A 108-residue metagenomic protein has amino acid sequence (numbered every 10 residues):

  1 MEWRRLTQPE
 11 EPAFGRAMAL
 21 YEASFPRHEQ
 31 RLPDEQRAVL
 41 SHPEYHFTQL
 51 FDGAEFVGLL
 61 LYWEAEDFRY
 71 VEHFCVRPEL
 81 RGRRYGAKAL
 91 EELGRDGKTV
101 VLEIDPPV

Functional and structural regions predicted by a protein language model:
M1-E35: Short amphipathic alpha-helix that is part of the acyltransferase structural core
R27-V39, L50, Y85: Recognition helices and adjacent regulatory flanks at domain boundaries
A38-Q49, Y70: A short helix-loop-beta-strand connector motif used in the catalytic cores of GNAT acetyltransferases and, in some
Q49, A54-W63, F68-C75: Conserved beta-strand in the GNAT
F74, E79, D105-P107: Short strand-loop junctions, especially beta-strand C-caps/beta-turns that link beta-sheets to coils or alpha-helices
V76, G82-R95: Conserved acetyl-CoA-binding loop-helix of GNAT-fold acetyltransferases
R95-V108: Conserved GNAT acetyl-CoA-binding A-motif
